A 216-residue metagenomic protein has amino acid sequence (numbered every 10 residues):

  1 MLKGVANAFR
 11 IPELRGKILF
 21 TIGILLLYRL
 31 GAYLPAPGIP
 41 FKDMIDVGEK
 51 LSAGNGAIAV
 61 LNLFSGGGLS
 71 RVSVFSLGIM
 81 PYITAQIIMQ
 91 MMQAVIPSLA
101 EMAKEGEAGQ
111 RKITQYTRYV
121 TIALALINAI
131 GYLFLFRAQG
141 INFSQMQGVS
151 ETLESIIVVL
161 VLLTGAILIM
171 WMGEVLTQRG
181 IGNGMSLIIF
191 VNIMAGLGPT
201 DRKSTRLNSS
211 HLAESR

Functional and structural regions predicted by a protein language model:
M1, A36-I79, Q139-E151, S204: Interfacial loop/helix-cap signal at membrane boundaries in integral membrane proteins
L2-P12, S98-G109, A138, T164-I181 (+1 more regions): Membrane-water interface regions at transmembrane-helix termini and the short interhelical loops of multi-pass membrane
L14-F20, G173-N192: Membrane-interface loop-to-helix entry segments
L19-R29, V74-M91, Q115-L133, V159-L168 (+1 more regions): Hydrophobic alpha-helical transmembrane segments of multi-pass integral membrane proteins
L25-I39: Alpha-helical transmembrane segments of multi-pass membrane proteins
M89-L99: Membrane-embedded alpha-helices of multi-pass transport/permease systems
E105-Y119: Membrane-interface alpha-helices at helix entry/exit sites of multi-pass transporters
K203, L207-S215: Single conserved hydrophobic/aromatic residue that forms the stacking wall/gate of nucleotide- or nucleobase-binding
